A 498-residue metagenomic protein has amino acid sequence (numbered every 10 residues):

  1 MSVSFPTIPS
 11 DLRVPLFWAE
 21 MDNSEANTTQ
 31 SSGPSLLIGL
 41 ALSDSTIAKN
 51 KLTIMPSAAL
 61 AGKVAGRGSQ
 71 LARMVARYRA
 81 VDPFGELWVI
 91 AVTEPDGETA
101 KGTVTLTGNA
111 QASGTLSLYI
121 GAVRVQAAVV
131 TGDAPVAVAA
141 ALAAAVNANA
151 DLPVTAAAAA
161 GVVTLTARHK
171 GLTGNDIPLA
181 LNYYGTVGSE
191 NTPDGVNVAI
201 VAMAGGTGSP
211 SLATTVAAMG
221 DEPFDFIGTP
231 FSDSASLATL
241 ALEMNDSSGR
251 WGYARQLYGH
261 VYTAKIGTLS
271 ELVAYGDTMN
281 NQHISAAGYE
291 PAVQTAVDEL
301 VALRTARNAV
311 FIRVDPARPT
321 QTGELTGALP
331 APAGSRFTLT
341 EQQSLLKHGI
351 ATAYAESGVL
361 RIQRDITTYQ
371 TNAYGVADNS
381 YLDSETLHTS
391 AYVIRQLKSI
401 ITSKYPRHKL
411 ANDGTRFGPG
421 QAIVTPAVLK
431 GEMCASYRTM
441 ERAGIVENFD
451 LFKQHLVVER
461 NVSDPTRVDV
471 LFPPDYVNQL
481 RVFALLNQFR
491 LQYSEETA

Functional and structural regions predicted by a protein language model:
M1-E86, Q321-T326, P332-G334, L339-S344 (+1 more regions): Structured, hydrophobic secondary-structure cores that serve as assembly/anchoring elements
L36, R79, P83, A122 (+2 more regions): A glycine- and small-residue-enriched flexible loop/hinge signal that marks low-structured segments
S57-K63, N109-P178, I227, D246: Extended, beta-strand-rich, solvent-exposed assembly scaffolds of outer structural proteins
G97-A110: Disulfide-bonded cysteine-rich modules in secreted/extracellular proteins, activating on the conserved Cys frameworks
G108-A112, L116-I120, Y184-S211, M219 (+1 more regions): Bacterial flagellar/type III secretion structural subunits and associated motility module proteins, recognized via
Y119, T173-S189, L486-F489: Extended Gly/Ser/Thr-rich low-complexity repeat segments, especially those forming or decorating extracellular
D133, A158, G206-T214, G418-T425: Surface-exposed ligand/attachment interfaces on beta-rich extracellular proteins
V136-A143, A213-V216, L237, A241 (+1 more regions): Extracytoplasmic/secreted envelope proteins and their assembly/folding machinery, especially bacterial periplasmic
